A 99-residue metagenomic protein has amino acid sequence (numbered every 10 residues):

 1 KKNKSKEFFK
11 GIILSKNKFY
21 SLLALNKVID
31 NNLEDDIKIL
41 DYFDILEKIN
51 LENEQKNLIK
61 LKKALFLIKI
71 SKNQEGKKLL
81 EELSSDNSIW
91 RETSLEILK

Functional and structural regions predicted by a protein language model:
K2-E52: Extracytoplasmic/periplasmic/luminal assembly and interaction segments in envelope/secretory/respiratory proteins
N26, D35-K99: Soluble extracytoplasmic domains of inner/organellar membrane proteins
